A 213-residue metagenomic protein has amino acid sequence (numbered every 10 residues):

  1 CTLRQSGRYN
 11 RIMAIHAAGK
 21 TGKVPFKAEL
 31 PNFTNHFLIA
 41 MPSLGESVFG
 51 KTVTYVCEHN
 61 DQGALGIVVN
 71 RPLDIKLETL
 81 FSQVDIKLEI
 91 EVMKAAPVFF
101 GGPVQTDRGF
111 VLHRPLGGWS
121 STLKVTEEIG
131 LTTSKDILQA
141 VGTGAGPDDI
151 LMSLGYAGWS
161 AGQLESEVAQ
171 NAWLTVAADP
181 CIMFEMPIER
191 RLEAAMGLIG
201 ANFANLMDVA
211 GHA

Functional and structural regions predicted by a protein language model:
C1-T2, A17: N-terminal mitochondrial targeting presequence
T2-I12, K23: Short, positively charged and aromatic/hydrophobic N-terminal segments
A14-S153, A157-A213: A short aromatic-anchored loop/beta-hairpin motif
